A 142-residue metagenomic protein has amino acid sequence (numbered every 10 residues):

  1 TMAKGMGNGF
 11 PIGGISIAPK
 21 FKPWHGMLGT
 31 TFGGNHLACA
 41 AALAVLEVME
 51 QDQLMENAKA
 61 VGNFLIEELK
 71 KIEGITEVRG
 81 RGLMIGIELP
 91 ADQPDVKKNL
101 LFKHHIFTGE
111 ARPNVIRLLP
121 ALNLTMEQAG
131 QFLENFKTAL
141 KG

Functional and structural regions predicted by a protein language model:
T1-G142: Conserved N-terminal phosphate-binding loop of PLP-dependent enzymes in the Aspartate aminotransferase
